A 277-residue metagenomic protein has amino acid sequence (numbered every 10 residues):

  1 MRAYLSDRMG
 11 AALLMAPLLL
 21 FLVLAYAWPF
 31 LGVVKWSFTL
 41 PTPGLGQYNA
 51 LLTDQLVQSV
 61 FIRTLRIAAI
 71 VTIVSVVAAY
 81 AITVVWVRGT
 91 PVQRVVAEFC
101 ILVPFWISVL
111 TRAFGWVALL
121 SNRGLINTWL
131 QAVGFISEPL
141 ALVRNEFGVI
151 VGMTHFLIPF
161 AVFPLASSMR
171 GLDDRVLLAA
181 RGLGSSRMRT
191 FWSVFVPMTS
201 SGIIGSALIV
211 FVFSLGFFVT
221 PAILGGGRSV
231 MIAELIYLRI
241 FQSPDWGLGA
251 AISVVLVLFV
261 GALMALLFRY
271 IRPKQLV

Functional and structural regions predicted by a protein language model:
M1-S6: Short, Lys/Arg-rich, polar N-terminal cytosolic tail immediately upstream of the first transmembrane signal-anchor
D7-P41, Q55-R170, V194-M198, G202-F218 (+2 more regions): Membrane-water interface segments at the C-terminal ends of transmembrane alpha-helices in multi-pass inner-membrane
T42-T53, G227-R239: Short hydrophobic, aromatic-rich alpha-helical segments embedded in or entering the lipid bilayer of multi-pass
L172-V176: Active-site loop immediately N-terminal to the catalytic Tyr-X3-Lys motif of short-chain dehydrogenase/reductase
A180: The alpha-helix within a helix-turn-helix
L183-G184, P197: Glycine/proline-centered hinge or cleavage motifs at structural transition points of membrane proteins
Y270-V277: Short cytosolic juxtamembrane segments of multi-pass membrane proteins
